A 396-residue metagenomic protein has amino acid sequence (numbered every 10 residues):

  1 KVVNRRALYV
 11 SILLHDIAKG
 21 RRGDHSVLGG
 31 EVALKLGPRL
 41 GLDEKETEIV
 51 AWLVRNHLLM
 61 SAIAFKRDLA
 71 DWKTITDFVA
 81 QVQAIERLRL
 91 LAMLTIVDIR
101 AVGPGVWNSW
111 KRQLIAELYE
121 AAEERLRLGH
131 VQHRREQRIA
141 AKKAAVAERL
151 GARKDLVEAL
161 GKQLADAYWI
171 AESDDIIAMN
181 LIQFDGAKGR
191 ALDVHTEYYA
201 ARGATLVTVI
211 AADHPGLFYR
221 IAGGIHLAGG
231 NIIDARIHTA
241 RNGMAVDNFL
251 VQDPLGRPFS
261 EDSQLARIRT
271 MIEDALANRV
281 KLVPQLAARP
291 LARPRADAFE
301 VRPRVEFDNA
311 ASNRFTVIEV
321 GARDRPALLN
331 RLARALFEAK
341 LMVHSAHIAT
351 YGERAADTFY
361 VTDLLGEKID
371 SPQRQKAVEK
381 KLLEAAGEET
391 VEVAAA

Functional and structural regions predicted by a protein language model:
K1-L128: Divalent metal-dependent catalytic cores for phosphoryl transfer on phosphate-bearing substrates
K73, D77-A396: Regulatory modules associated with amino-acid/nitrogen control
